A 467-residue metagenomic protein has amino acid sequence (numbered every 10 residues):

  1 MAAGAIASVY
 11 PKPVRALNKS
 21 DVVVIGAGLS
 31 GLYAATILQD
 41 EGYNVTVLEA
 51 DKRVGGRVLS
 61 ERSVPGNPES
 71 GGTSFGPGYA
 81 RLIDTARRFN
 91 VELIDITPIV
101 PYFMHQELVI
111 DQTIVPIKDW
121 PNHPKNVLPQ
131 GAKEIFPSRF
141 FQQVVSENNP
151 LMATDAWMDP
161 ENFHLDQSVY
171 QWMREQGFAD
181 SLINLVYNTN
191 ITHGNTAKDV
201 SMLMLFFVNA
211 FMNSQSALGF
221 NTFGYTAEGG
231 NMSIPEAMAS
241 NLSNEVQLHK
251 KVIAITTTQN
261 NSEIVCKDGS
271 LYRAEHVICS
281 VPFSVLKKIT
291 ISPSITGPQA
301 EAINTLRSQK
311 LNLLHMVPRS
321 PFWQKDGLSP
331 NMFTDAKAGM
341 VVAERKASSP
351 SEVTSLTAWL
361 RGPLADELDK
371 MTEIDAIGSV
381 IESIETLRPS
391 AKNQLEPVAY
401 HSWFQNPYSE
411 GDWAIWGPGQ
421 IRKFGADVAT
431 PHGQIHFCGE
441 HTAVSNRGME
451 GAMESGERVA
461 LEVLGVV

Functional and structural regions predicted by a protein language model:
I6-Y10, N261-E263, K310, K325-V467: Conserved flavin/dinucleotide-binding core of flavoenzymes
S20-V47: N-terminal Rossmann-like FAD-binding beta1-loop-alpha1 element of flavoenzymes
I25, L48, V252, L271-V285: Short hydrophobic core segments
Q39-R62: Glycine-rich FAD pyrophosphate-binding loop
R87, I94-K198: Mobile amphipathic helical/loop "lid" adjacent to a hydrophobic cofactor/ligand pocket
N149-K251, T258-N261, I415-W416: Active-site/ligand-binding neighborhood in enzyme catalytic cores
T256-L271: Conserved beta-strand-loop-beta-strand element in the redox core of flavoprotein oxidoreductases
C279-G297: Flavin (primarily FAD) binding-site architecture
